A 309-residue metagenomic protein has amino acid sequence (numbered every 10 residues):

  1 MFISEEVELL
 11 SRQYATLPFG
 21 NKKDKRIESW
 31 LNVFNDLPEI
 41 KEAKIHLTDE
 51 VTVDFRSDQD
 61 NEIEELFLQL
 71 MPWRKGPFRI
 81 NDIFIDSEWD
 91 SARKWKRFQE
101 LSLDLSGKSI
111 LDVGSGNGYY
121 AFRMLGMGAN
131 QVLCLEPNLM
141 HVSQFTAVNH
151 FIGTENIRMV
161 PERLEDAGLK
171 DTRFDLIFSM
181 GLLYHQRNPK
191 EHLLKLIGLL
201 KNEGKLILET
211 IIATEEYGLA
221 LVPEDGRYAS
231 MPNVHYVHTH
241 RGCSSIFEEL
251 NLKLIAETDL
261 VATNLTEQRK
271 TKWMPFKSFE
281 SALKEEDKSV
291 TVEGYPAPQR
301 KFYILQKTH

Functional and structural regions predicted by a protein language model:
M1-L70: N-terminal auxiliary segments of SAM/dcSAM-dependent transferases
K108-G116: Conserved class I S-adenosyl-L-methionine
N117-G128: Conserved SAM-binding loop of SAM-dependent methyltransferases across substrates and taxa, primarily the Class I
G168-I177: A short acidic, Gly/Pro-enriched loop at the edge of an enzyme's catalytic core that lines a small-molecule cofactor
K190-K205: A short glycine-rich, Lys/Arg-flanked "PGG" loop and its adjoining helix->strand segment in the class I
I211-V234: Short, glycine-/aromatic-enriched active-site segment of Class I SAM-dependent methyltransferases
H235-N251: Short alpha-helix
K253-S281: Conserved catalytic loop of SAM-dependent methyltransferase domains
